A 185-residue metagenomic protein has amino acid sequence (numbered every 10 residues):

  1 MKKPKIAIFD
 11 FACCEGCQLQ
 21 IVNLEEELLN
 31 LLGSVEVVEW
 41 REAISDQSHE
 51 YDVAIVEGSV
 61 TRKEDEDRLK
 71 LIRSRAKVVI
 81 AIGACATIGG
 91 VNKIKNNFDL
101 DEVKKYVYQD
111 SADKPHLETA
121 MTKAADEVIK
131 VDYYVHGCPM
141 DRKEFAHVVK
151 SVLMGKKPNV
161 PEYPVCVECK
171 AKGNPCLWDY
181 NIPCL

Functional and structural regions predicted by a protein language model:
M1-L185: Iron-sulfur-associated redox domains of electron-transfer enzymes in respiratory and anaerobic energy metabolism
